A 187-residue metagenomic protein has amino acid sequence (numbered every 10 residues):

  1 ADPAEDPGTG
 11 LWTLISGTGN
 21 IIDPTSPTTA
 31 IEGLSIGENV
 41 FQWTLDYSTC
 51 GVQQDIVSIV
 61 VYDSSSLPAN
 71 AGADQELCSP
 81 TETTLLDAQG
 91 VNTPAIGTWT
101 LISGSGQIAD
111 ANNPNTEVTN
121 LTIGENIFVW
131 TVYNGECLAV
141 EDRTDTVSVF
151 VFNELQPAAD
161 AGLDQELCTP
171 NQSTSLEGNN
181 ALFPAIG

Functional and structural regions predicted by a protein language model:
A1-E5, T81-N92, N171-F183: A short beta-strand segment in extracellular, disulfide-stabilized domains
E5-L14, N92-L101, L182-G187: Solvent-exposed loop segments of extracellular immunoglobulin-like
T9-S26, T100-N113: Low-complexity "stalk/linker" and mucin-like segments enriched in Ser/Thr/Pro/Ala/Gly
S26-V40, N113-I127: Solvent-exposed segments in extracellular or luminal domains encompassing
L45-G51, Y133-V140: Short, solvent-exposed loop/turn segments at the edges of extracellular beta-sandwich modules
Q53-Y62, E141-F152: C-terminal edge beta-strand
S65-A73, L155-L163: Proline-enriched interdomain boundary motifs that mark the N-terminal boundary and often initiate the first structured
